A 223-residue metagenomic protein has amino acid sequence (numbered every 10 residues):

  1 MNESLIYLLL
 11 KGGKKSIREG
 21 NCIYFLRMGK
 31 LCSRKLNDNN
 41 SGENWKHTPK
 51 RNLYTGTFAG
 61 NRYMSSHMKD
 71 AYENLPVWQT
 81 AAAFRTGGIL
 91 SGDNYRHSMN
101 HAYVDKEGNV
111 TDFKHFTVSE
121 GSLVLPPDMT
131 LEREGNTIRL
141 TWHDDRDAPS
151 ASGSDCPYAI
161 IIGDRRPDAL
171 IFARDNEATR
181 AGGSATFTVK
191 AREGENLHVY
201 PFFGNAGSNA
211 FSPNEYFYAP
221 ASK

Functional and structural regions predicted by a protein language model:
M1-E120, V124: Long, polar/Ser/Thr-enriched low-complexity segments that form simple helices or flexible linkers at protein ends
Q79-K223: Charged linear interaction tracts used for macromolecular binding and regulation
